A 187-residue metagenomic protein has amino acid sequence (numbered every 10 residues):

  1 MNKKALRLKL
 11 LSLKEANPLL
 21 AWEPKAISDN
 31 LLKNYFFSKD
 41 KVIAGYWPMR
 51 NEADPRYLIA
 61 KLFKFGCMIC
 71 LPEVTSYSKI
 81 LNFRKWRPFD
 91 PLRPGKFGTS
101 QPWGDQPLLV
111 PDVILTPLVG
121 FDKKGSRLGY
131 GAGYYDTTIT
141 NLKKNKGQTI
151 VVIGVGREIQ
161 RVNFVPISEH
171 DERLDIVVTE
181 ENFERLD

Functional and structural regions predicted by a protein language model:
M1, A5, S12-A16, D105-I114 (+2 more regions): Surface-exposed, charge/polar-rich loops and edge strands
M1-L109: N-terminal active-site beta-alpha-beta segment that forms phosphate/nucleotide-binding and substrate-recognition loops
M49-N51, V119-K123: Short glycine-rich anion-binding loops that position phosphate/pyrophosphate groups of nucleotides and phosphorylated
S100, P117-V119: A structured binding-face within diverse protein domains that lines the active/interaction site
G131: Short polar/charged helix/loop
